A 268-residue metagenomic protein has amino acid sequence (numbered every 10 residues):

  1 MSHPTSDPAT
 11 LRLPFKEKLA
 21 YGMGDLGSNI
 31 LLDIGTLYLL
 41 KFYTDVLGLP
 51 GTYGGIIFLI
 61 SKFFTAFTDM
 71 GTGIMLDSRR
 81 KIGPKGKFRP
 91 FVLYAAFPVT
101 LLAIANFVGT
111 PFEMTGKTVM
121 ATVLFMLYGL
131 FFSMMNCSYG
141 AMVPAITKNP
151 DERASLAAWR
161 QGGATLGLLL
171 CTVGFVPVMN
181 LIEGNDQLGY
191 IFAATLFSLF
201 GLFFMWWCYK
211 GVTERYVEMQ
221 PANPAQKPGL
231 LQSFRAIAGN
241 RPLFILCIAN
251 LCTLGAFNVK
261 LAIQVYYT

Functional and structural regions predicted by a protein language model:
S2-Y267: Membrane-embedded alpha-helical bundles of multi-pass transporters/translocases, especially carrier/permease families
